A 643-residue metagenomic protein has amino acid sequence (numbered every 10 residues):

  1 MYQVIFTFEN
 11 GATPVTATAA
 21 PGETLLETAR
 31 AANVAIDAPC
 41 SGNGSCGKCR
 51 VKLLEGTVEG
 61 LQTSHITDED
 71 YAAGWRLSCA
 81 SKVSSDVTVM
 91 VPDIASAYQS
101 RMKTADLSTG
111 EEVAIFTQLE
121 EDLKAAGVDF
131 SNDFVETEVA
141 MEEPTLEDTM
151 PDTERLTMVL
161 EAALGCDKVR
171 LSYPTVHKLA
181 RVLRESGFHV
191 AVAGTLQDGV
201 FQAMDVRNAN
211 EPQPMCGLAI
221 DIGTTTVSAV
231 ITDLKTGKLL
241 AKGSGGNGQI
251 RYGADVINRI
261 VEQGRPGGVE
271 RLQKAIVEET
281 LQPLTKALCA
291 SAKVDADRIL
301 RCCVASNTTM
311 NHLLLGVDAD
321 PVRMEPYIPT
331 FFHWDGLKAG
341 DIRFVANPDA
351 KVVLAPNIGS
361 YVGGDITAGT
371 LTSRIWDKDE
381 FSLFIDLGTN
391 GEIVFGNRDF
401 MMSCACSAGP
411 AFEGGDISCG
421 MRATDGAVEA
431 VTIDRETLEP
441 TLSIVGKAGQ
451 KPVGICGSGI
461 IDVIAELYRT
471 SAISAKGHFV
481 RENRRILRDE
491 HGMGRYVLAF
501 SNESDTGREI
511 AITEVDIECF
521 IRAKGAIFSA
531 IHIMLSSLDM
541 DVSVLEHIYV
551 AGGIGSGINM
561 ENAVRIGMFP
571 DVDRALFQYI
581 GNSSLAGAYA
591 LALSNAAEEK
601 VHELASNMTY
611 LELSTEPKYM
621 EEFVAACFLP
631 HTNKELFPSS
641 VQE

Functional and structural regions predicted by a protein language model:
T28-D37, K48-Y98: Iron-sulfur (Fe-S) cluster-binding segments and ferredoxin-like electron-carrier domains, especially [2Fe-2S]
D70-A72, L77-A219, T224, Q273 (+7 more regions): Nucleotide/phosphate-binding catalytic cleft detector across ATP-hydrolyzing and phosphate-transferring enzymes
I220-T224, A229-I257, P321-W334, A368 (+2 more regions): Glycine-rich phosphate-binding loop of actin/hexokinase-like ATP-binding domains
G248-A290, D416, A427-T432, C519-R522 (+1 more regions): N-terminal phosphate-binding loop and adjacent alpha-helix
L281-L300, I531-E546: Phosphate/pyrophosphate-binding loops at sites that engage ATP/ADP/AMP, CoA/4′-phosphopantetheine, polyphosphate
S306-P321, G492, M540-S543, G552-D571 (+1 more regions): Short glycine/threonine-rich loop-to-helix capping motif typified by GTGT followed within a few residues by an Asp-Pro
N397-M402, C406, M540-L604: Catalytic phosphate/nucleotide-handling subdomain of diverse soluble enzymes
Y468-L538: A contiguous, well-structured pocket-lining segment that forms one wall/lid of small-molecule binding clefts in soluble
